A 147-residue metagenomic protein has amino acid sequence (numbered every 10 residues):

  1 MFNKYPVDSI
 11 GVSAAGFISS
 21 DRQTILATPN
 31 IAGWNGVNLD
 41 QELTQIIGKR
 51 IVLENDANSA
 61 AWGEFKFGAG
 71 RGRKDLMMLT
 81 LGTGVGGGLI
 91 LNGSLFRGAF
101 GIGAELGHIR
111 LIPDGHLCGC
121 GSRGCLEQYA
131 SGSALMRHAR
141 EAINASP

Functional and structural regions predicted by a protein language model:
M1, T24-L26, G101: Short glycine-rich, Thr/Ser-proximal phosphate-binding strand/loop in the N-terminal lobe of ATP-dependent enzymes
M1-F2, L39: Short, well-ordered amphipathic alpha-helical segments that serve as non-catalytic structural scaffolds within diverse
Y5: Active-site charged/polar residues at nucleotide-handling catalytic sites that mediate phosphoryl, nucleotidyl
D8-I10, G16-M77: Glycine-rich phosphate-binding loop and adjoining helix at the ATP-binding site of ATP-dependent phosphoryl-transfer
I10-A14, G33-N35, L89, G107-I112: Short hydrophobic/aromatic-rich motifs at helix boundaries and adjacent loops
A15-I18, G82-G84: Short glycine-rich anion-binding loops that position phosphate/pyrophosphate groups of nucleotides and phosphorylated
I46, V52-E54, F65-P147: Glycine/GP-enriched mid-protein hinge/lid loop-to-helix segment characteristic of carbohydrate kinases
